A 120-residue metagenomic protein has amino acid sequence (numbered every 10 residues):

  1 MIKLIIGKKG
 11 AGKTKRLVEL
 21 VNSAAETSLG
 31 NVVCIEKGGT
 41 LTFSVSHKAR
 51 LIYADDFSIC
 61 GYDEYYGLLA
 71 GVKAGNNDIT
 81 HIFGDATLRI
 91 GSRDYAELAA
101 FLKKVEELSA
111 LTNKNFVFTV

Functional and structural regions predicted by a protein language model:
M1-K73: Conserved P-loop
R16, D94-E97: Residues at alpha-helix caps and immediate loop-helix transition turns in enzyme cores, especially N- and C-cap
T27-S28, N76-N77, S109-T112: A structural signal for short coil/turn segments at secondary-structure junctions
G30-V32, T80, F116: Hydrophobic anchor at the start of a short beta-strand that flanks the dinucleotide cofactor-binding loop
E36, A86, F118-V120: A general secondary-structure junction signal
V45, R93-D94: A short acidic (Asp/Glu
N77-R93: Conserved P-loop NTPase "ATPase switch" module shared by AAA+ and STAND
E97-V120: Substrate-engagement module of ASCE P-loop NTPases
